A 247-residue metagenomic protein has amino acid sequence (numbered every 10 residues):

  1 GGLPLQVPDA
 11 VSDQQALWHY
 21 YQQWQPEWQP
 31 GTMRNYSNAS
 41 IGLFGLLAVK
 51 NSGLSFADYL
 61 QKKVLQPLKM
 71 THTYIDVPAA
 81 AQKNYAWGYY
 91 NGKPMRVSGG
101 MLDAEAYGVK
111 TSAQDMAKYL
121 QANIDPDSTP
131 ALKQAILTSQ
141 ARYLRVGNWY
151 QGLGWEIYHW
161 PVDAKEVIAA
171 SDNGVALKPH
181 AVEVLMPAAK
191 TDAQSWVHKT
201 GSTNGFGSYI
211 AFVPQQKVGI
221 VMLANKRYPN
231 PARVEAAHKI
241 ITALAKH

Functional and structural regions predicted by a protein language model:
G1-N38, L54, K62, A79-G100 (+1 more regions): Active-site-proximal loop and beta-strand segments within enzyme catalytic domains
L3-Q14, T71-T73, A211-V213, I220-V221: A short, well-structured edge-of-sheet supersecondary motif
P4-P8, Q29-M33, G45-K50, A104-Y107 (+1 more regions): Second-shell loop/turn segments in exported
W18-P26, G45, V49, Q121: Amphipathic, well-packed alpha-helical segments that form the structural scaffold of globular domains
P26-S40, A104-Y107, Y209, K217: Short active-site loop at a secondary-structure junction that contains or immediately precedes the catalytic residue(s)
S40-G45, A117: Well-ordered alpha-helical segments within folded domains of soluble proteins
V49-L54, D58-K62, Q66, R96-H247: Catalytic loop of the DD-peptidase/beta-lactamase superfamily, centered on the K-T-G motif and neighboring
